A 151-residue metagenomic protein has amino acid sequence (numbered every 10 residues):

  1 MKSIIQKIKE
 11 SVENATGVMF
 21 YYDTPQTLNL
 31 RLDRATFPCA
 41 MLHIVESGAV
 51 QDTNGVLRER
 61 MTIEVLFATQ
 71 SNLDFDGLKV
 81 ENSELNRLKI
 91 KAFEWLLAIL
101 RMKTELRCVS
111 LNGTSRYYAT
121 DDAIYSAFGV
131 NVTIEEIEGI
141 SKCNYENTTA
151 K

Functional and structural regions predicted by a protein language model:
M1-D23, V45-K151: Charged, amphipathic alpha-helical segments and their flanking helix caps
Q26: PDZ/PDZ-like peptide-tail recognition elements
L32-R34, N54-G55: Short glycine-biased active-site loop of nucleotidyltransferases that positions the nucleotide triphosphate and helps
R34-S47: A short, hydrophobic beta-strand-centered structural micro-motif
